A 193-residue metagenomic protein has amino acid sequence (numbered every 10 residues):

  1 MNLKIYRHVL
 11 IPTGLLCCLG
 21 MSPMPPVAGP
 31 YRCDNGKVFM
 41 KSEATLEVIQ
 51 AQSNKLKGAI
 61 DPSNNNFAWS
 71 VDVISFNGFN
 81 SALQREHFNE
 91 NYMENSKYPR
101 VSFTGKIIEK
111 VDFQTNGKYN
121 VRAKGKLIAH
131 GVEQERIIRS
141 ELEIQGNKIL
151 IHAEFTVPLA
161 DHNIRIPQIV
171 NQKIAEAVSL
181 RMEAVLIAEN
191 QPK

Functional and structural regions predicted by a protein language model:
N2-I11: Bacterial N-terminal signal peptides that target proteins for export
I11-G20: Bacterial N-terminal signal peptides
P23-K193: Low-complexity, acidic/polar, glycine-enriched regions of mature
